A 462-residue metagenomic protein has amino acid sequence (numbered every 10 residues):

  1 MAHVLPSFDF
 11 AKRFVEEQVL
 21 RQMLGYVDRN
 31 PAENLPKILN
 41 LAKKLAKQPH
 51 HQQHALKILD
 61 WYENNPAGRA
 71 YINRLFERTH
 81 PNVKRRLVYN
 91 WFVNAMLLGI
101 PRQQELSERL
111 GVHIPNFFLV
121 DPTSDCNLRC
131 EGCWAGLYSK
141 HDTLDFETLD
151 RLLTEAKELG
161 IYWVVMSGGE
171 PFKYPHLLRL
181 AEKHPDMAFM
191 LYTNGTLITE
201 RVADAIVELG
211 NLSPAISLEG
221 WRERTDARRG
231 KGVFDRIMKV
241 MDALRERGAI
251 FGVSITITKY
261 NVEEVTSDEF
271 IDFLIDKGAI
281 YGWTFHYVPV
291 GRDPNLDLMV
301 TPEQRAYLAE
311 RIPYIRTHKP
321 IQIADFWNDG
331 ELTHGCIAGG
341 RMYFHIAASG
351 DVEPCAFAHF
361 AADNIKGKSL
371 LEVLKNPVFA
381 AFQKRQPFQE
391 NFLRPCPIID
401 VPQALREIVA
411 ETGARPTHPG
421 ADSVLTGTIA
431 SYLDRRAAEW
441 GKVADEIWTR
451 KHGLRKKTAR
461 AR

Functional and structural regions predicted by a protein language model:
M1-D60, D226-G339, A347-E353, F357-K368 (+2 more regions): Radical SAM enzyme [4Fe-4S]-AdoMet core and its adjacent flexible, acidic and glycine-rich loops/tails across
A2-S7, A11-V15, Y26, N30-E33 (+2 more regions): Flexible mid-to-C-terminal extensions adjoining Fe-S/redox cofactors in radical SAM and related proteins
P36-R201: Conserved alpha-helical substructure of the radical SAM core
N94-P115, A324, G330, N364-A380: Short, charged low-complexity linear segments at domain edges
F118, G340-M342: Short loop/turn microsegments at loop-to-beta-strand junctions
C126, C130-C133, C336, G350 (+2 more regions): Short cysteine clusters
G132, G136-S139, M342, A361 (+1 more regions): Secreted/processed peptides and extracellular or luminal domains of membrane proteins
F146-M166, F172-H286: Radical SAM/AdoMet-radical enzyme domain recognition
